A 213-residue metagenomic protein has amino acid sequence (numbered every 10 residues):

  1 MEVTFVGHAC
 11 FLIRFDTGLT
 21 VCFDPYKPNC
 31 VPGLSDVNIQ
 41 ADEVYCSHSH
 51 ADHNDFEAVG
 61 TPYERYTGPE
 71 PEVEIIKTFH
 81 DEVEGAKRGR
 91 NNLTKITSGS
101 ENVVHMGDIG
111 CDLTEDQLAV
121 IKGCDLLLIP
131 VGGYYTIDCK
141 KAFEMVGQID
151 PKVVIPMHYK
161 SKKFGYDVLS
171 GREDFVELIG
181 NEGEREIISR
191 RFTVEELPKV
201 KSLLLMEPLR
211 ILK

Functional and structural regions predicted by a protein language model:
E2-F5, T20-D24, E72-T78, L93-K95 (+2 more regions): Active-site-proximal beta-strand elements of phosphoester/diester hydrolases
V3, I13, V44, H48 (+3 more regions): Divalent metal-coordination and catalytic microenvironments
T4-V6, K87-R88, V153-K213: Binuclear metal-ion centers of metallo-dependent hydrolases, dominated by the metallo-beta-lactamase
C10-Y45, H53-E64, K77-G89, I109-V120: Pre-active-site segment of Zn-dependent metallo-hydrolases
P28-P32, S49-D55, C111-T114, Y134-D138 (+2 more regions): Active-site environment of divalent metal-dependent phosphoester hydrolases
D42, D125, K152: Conserved acidic residues
H53-S100, G180-P198: Metallo-beta-lactamase
G85-I149: Active-site-proximal loop/helix segments of hydrolase catalytic cores
